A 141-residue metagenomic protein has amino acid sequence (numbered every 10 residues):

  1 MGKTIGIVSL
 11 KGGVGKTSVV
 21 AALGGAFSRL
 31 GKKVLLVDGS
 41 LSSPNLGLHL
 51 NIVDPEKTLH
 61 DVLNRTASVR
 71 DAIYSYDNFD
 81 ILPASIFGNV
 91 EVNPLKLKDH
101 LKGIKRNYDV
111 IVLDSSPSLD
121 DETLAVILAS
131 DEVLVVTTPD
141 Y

Functional and structural regions predicted by a protein language model:
G2-S42: Walker A/P-loop phosphate-binding motif and the immediately C-terminal alpha-helix
T4, F79-I81, V110, E132: Short, Asp-centered acidic motifs that coordinate Mg2+ and/or phosphate in catalytic or ligand-binding sites
S9, D38, P83-I86, S115 (+1 more regions): Flexible glycine-/small-residue-rich
G12, N89, S118: Glycine-/small-residue-rich active-site loops that bind phosphorylated ligands and cofactors
L36-R106: P-loop/Walker-type NTP enzyme "switch/lid" segment
K105-R106, V110-Y141: Conserved catalytic-core segment of NTP-binding enzymes
